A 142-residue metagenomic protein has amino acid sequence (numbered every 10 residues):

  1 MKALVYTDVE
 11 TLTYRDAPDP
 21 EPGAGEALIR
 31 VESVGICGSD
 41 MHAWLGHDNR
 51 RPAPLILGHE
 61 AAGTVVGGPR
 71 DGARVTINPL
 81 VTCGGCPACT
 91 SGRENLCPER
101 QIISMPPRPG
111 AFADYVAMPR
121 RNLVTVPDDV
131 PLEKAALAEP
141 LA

Functional and structural regions predicted by a protein language model:
D8-E10, G23: Residue-level recognition of beta-strand termini and adjacent short loop/turns
E10-R15, G38-S39: Short N-terminal binding/cap micro-motifs at the start of the first secondary-structure element
Y14-D16, P52, Y115: Well-ordered beta-strand positions in beta-sheet-rich domains
P18-V34, H47-T90, N122, P127-V130: Glycine-rich beta-strand-centered segment in the early N-terminal region that forms part of a ligand/cofactor-binding
S39-L45: Cytochrome P450 core scaffold surrounding the K-helix E-X-X-R motif and the conserved "meander" helix-loop region
C83-A142: NAD(P)H dinucleotide-binding glycine-rich loop of Rossmann-like/cofactor-binding domains, especially the beta1-alpha1
